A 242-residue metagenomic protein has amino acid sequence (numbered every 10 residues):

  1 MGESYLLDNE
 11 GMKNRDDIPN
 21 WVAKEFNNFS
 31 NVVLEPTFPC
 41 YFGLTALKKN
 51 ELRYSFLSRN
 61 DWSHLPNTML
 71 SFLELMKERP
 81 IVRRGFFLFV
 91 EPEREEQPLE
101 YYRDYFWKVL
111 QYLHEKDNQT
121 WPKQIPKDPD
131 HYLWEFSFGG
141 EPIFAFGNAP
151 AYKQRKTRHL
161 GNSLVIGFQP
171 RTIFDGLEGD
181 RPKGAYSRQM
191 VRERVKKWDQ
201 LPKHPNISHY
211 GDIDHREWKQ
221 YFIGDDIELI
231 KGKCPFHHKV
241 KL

Functional and structural regions predicted by a protein language model:
M1-I81, F87, E91-E93, Y101-T120 (+1 more regions): Non-catalytic accessory regions used for complex assembly or targeting
Y54-S55, Y105-F106, F146-N148, G167-Q169: Active-site ExK catalytic segment of metal-dependent nucleases
R79-V82, S137-G139: Flexible, charged surface loops at secondary-structure boundaries
P92-E96, T172-F174: A generic structural motif
E95-P98, Q154-K156: A generic structural signal for short coil/turn motifs at secondary-structure boundaries
E100-W107, R158-L164: "Short basic amphipathic alpha-helical interaction patches in structured regions
I125-S163: Aromatic/basic-lined ligand-recognition segments that form π-stacking hydrophobic pockets flanked by Lys/Arg to engage
A151-R192: Compact mixed alphabeta submodule
